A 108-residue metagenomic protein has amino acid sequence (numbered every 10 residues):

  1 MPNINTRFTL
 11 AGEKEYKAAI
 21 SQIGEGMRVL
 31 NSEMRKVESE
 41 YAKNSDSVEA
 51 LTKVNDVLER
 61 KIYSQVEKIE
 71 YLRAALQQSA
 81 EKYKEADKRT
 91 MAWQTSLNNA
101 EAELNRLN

Functional and structural regions predicted by a protein language model:
I4-G12, A19-N108: Residues at a specific register/face of alpha-helical coiled-coils
